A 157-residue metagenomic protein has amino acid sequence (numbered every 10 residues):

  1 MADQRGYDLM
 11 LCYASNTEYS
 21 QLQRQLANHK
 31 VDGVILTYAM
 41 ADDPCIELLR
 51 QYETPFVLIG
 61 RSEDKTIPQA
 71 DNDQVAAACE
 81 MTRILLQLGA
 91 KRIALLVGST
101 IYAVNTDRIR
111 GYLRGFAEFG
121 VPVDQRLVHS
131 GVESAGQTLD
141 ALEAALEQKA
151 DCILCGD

Functional and structural regions predicted by a protein language model:
M1-Q21, L113, A117: Amphipathic helical "hinge" segments at domain boundaries
Q4-R5, R50-L58, S62-D157: Bacterial carbohydrate/catabolite-sensing allosteric modules
Y7-Y13, P44-L48, T106: Short acidic/polar alpha-helix capping motifs at helix-coil junctions
A14-E18, T37-D42: Short beta->alpha connector loops
Q21-Q23, P44-C45, Q137-A141: Short acidic active-site motifs
L26-N28: Glycan-recognition patch characteristic of GH18 chitinases/ENGases and related GlcNAc/peptidoglycan-binding proteins
V31: Active-site entrance/lid segments in N-terminal catalytic domains of soluble metabolic enzymes
V34: Intrinsically disordered, low-complexity polar regions and short flexible loop motifs
